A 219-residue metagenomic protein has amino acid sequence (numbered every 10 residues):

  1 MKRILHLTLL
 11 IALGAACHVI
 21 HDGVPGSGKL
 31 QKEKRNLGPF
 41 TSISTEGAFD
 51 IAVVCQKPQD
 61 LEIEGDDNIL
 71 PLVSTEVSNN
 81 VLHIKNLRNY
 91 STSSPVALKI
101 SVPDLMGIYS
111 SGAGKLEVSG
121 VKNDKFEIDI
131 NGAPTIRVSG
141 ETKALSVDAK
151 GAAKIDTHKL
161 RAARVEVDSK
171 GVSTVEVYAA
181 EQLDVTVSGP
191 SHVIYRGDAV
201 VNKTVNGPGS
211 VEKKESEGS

Functional and structural regions predicted by a protein language model:
K2-L10: Sec-dependent signal peptide recognition, specifically the positively charged N-region followed immediately by
I4, I20, A144-S146: Short secondary-structure boundary segments
L13-A16: C-terminal motif of bacterial Sec signal peptides marking the signal peptidase cleavage site
H18-N89, P95-S101, V193-G197: Short linear S-[DN]-x-LW-Φ motif typified by the pepsin-like aspartic protease active-site region
E33, F40-V53, Y90, P95-I100 (+1 more regions): Extended, compositionally simple hydrophobic/Ser/Thr-rich segments that build repetitive fibrous architectures
